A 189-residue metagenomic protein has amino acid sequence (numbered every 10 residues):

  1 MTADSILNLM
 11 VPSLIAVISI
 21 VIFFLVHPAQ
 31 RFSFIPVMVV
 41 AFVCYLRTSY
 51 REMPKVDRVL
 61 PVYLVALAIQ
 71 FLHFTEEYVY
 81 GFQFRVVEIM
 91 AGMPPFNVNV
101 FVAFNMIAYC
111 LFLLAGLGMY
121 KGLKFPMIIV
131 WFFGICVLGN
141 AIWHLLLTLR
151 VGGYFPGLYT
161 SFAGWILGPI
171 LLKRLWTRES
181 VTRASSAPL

Functional and structural regions predicted by a protein language model:
N8-I18, I107-A108, M127-L146, F162-G168: Hydrophobic alpha-helical membrane segments
I15, V102-G116: Core segments of transmembrane alpha-helices that mediate helix-helix packing or line hydrophobic substrate/ligand
V26-A29, T48-P61, G118-P126, V181-S185: Membrane-interface helix-boundary motifs at transmembrane edges
H27, Y120-M127, W131-I135, G139-G157 (+1 more regions): Membrane-helix boundary connector in multi-pass membrane proteins
F32, M90-A91, L149-A163: Non-cytosolic membrane-interface motifs at loop->transmembrane helix junctions
P36-R47, I107-L113, A163-L175: Hydrophobic cores of alpha-helical transmembrane segments in multi-pass inner/ER membrane proteins, independent
P54, R58, V65-V86: Transmembrane alpha-helix/helix-exit interface in multi-pass inner-membrane proteins
M90-V102: Short aromatic-rich membrane-water interface segments that cap or initiate transmembrane helices in multi-pass membrane
